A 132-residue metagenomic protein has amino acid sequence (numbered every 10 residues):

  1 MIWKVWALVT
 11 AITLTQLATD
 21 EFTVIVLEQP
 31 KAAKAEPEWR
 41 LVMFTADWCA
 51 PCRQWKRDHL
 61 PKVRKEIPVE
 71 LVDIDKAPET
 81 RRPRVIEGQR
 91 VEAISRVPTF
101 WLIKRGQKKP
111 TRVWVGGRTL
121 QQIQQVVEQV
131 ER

Functional and structural regions predicted by a protein language model:
M1-L8: Sec-dependent signal peptide recognition, specifically the positively charged N-region followed immediately by
V9-A32: N-terminal "domain-start" segment that seeds a small globular fold
A35-D47: Short active-site neighborhood of thiol/selenol oxidoreductases, capturing the structured segment around
F44, E66-P83: Thiol-based oxidoreductase modules, predominantly thioredoxin-like and allied folds used for disulfide exchange
C49-R53, F100: The canonical Cys-X-X-Cys-His
C52-E66: Typically the conserved alpha-helix immediately C-terminal to a functionally engaged Cys/Sec in thioredoxin-like
P78-I94: Short Fe-S-cluster ligation motifs
R96-R132: Non-catalytic, surface beta->alpha helical segment in thiol-disulfide oxidoreductase systems
